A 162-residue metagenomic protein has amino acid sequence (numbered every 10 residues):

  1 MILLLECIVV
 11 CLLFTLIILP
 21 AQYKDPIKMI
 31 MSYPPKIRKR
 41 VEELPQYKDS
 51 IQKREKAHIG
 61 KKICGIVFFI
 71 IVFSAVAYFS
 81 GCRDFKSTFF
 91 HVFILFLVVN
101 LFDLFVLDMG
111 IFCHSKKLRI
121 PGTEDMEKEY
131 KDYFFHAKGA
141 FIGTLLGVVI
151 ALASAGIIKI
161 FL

Functional and structural regions predicted by a protein language model:
I2-C7, K62, S87-V92, G139 (+1 more regions): Residue-level signature of transmembrane alpha-helical entry/exit and packing/kink sites in multi-pass membrane
L5-I30, L95-I111: Hydrophobic alpha-helical membrane-embedded segments
K24-C64: Cytosolic-side membrane-entry/anchor segment at the start of a transmembrane helix
K39-E55, I120-A137: Short membrane-interface loop/juxtamembrane segments of multi-pass integral membrane proteins
K61-A77, G139-L152: Core segments of transmembrane alpha-helices that mediate helix-helix packing or line hydrophobic substrate/ligand
C82-V98: Interfacial segments of alpha-helical transmembrane regions
F105-E124: Juxtamembrane non-transmembrane "cap" segments at the membrane-aqueous interface of multi-pass membrane proteins
A153-L162: Juxtamembrane boundary at the C-terminal end of a transmembrane helix
